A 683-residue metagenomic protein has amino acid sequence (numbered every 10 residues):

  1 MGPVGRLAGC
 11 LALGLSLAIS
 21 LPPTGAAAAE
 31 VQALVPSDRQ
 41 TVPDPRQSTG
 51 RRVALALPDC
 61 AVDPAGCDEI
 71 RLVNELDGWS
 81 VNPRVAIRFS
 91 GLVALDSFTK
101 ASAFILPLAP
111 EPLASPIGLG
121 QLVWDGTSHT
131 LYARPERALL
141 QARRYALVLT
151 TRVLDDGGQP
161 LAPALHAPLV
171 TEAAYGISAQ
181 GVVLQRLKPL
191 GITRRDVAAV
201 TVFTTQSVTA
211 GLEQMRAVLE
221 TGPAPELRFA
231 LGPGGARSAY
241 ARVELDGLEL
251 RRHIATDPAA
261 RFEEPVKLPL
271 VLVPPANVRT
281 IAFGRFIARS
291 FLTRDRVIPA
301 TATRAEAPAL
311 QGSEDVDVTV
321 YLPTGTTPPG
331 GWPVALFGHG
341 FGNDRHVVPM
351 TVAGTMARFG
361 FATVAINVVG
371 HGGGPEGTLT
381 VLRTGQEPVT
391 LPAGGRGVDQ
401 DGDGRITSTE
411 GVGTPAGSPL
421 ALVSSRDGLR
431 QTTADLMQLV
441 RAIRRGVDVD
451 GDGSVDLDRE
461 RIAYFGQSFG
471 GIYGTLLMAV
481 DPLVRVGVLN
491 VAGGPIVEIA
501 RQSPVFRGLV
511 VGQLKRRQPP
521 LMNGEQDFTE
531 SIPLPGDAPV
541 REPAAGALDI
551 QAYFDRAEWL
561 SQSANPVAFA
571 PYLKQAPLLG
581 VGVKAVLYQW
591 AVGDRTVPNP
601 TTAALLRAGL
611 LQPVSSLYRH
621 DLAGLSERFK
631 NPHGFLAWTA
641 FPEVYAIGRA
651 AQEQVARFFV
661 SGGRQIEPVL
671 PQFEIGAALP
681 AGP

Functional and structural regions predicted by a protein language model:
A8-P22: Bacterial N-terminal signal peptides
A28-P269, V278-R289, T293-V297: Acidic, low-complexity Ser/Thr/Gly/Pro-rich repeat segments typical of extracellular/periplasmic and surface-exposed
A86-R88, V202-T204, V334-F337, A362-N367 (+3 more regions): Structural recognition of the beta-strand scaffold that forms the well-ordered cores of secreted hydrolase catalytic
F98-A101, S115-G118, R144-A146, D156-A167 (+10 more regions): Short, solvent-exposed loop/turn and secondary-structure capping segments
L292-D315, T327-V440: Cap/lid segment of the alpha/beta-hydrolase catalytic domain
L292-T293, T327, F341-H346, G370-E376 (+7 more regions): Flexible loop/turn segments at secondary-structure boundaries
T319, G413, L420, S424-Q431 (+1 more regions): C-terminal subdomain of alpha/beta-hydrolase-fold enzymes, centered on the catalytic histidine and its supporting
A442, G451, V455-Q502: Primarily recognizes the serine-hydrolase "nucleophile elbow" in alpha/beta-hydrolase and SGNH/GDSL folds
